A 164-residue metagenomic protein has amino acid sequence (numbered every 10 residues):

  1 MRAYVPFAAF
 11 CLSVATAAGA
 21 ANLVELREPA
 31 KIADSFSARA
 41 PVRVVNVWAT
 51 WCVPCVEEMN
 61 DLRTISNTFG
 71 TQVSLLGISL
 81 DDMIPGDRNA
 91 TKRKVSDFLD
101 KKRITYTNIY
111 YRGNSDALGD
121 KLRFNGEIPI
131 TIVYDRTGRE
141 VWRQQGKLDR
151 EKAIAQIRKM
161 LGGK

Functional and structural regions predicted by a protein language model:
P6-A15: Bacterial N-terminal signal peptides
A17-A21: Boundary at the C-terminal end of the N-terminal hydrophobic targeting segment
N22-R43, S66: A short beta-strand-turn-helix
A40-R43, W48-W51, E127: Short pre-active-site segment immediately N-terminal to redox-active cysteine/selenocysteine motifs in thiol-based
V44-V45, L75, T131: Hydrophobic beta-strand anchors of alpha/beta hydrolase catalytic cores
V47-T64: Conserved redox-active cysteine motifs that mediate thiol-disulfide chemistry, especially di-cysteine Cys-X(1-2)-Cys
M59-K101, G113-G119: Structural microenvironment flanking redox-active thiols in thiol-disulfide oxidoreductases
K102-I104, Y111-Q156: Thiol/disulfide oxidoreductase modules built on the thioredoxin-like
